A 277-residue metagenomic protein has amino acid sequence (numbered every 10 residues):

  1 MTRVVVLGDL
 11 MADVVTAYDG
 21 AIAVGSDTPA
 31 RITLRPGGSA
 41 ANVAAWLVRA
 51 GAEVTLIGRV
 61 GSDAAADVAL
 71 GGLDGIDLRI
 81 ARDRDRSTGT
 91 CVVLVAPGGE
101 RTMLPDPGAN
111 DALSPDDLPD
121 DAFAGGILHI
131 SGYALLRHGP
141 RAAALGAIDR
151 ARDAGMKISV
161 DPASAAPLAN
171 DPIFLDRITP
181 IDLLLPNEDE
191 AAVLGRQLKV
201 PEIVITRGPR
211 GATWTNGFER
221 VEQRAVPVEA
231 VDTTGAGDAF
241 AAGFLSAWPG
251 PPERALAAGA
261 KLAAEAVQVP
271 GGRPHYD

Functional and structural regions predicted by a protein language model:
M1-I57, A64-V68, C91, A230-V231: Glycine-rich phosphate/adenosyl-contacting loop at the front of the ribokinase-like
M1-L10, L70-D83, V93-V221: Ribokinase/PfkB-type carbohydrate-kinase core domain
M1-V5, T28-P29, R150, R196-D277: Conserved phosphate-binding/catalytic region of the ribokinase-like
A12, T16, R49, P97 (+3 more regions): Generic secondary-structure signature for well-ordered alpha-helical cores
A12, T16, S62, S164 (+4 more regions): Short, glycine/acidic-enriched loop or turn micro-motifs at the edges of active sites
G37-N42, L145, E253, A257: Glycine-rich phosphate-binding loop at the start of an alpha helix
R86-G89: Short acidic/glycine-enriched loop/turn segments that link adjacent beta-strands
